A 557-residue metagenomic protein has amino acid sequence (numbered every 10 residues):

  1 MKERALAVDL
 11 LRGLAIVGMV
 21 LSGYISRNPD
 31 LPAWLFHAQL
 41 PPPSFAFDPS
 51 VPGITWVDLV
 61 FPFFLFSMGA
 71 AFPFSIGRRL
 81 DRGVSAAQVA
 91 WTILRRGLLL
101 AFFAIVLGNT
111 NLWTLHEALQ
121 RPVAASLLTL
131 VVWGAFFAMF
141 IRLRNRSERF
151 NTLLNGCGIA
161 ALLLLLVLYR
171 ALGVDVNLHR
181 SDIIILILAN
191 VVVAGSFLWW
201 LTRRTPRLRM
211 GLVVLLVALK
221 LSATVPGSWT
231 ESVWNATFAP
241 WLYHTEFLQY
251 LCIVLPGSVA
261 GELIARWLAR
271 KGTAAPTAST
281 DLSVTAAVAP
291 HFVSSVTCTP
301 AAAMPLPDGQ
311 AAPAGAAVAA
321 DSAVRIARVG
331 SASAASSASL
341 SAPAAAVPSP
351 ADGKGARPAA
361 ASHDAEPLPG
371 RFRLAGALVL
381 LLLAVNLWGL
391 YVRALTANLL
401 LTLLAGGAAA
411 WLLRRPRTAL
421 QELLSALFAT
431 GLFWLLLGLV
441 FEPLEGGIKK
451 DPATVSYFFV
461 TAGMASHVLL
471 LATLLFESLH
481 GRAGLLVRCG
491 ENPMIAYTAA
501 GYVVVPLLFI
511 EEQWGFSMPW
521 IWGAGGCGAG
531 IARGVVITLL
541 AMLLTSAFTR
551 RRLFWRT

Functional and structural regions predicted by a protein language model:
M1-T557: Alpha-helical transmembrane segments and their immediate juxtamembrane cytosolic regions
